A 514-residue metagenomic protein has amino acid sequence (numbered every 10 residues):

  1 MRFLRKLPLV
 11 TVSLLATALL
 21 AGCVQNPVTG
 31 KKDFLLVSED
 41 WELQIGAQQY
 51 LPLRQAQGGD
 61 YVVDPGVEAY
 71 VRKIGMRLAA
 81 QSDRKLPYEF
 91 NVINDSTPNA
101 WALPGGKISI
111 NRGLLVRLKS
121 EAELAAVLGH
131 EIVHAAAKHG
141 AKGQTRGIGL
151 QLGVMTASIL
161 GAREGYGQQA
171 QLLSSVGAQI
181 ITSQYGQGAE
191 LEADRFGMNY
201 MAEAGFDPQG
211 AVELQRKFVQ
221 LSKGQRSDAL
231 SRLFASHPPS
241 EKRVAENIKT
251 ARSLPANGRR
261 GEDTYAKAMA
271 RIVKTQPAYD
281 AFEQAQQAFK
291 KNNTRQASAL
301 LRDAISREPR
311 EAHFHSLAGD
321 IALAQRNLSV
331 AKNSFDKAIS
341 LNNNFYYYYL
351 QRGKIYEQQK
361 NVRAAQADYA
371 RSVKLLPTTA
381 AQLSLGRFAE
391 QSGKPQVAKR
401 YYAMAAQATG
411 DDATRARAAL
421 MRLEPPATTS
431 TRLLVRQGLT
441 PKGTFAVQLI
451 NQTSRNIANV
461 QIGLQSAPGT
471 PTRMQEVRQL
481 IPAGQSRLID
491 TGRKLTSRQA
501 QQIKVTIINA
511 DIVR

Functional and structural regions predicted by a protein language model:
L20-G22: C-terminal motif of bacterial Sec signal peptides marking the signal peptidase cleavage site
V24-G165, T182, N199-R216, Q220-A229 (+9 more regions): Peri-catalytic and regulatory segments of divalent metal-dependent proteins
A278, A312-H313, Y346-Y347, T379-A381 (+1 more regions): Helix-start (N-cap) detector for alpha-helical repeat units in TPR-like alpha-solenoids, especially tetratricopeptide
K290, A324-Q325, Q358-Q359, Q391-S392 (+1 more regions): Register position in tetratricopeptide repeats
A304, K337-A338, R371-S372, M404-A405: Canonical positions in the second alpha-helix
R307, L341, K374-L375, A408: Structural marker of alpha-solenoid helical repeat scaffolds
L317, Q351, S384-L385, A419: Canonical tetratricopeptide repeat
A418-A419, E424-T428, G438-T440, P471-R514: Terminal connector regions
